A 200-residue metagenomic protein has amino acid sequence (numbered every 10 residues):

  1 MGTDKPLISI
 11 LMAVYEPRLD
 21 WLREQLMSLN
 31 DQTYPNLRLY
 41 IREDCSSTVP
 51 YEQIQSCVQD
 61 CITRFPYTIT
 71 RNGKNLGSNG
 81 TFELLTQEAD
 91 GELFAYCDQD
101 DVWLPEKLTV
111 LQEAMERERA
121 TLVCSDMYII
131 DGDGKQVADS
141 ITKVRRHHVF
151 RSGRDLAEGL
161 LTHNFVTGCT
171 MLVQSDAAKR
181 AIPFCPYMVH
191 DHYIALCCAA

Functional and structural regions predicted by a protein language model:
G2-A200: Nucleotide-sugar donor-binding/catalytic module of glycosyltransferases that assemble extracellular/cell-envelope
